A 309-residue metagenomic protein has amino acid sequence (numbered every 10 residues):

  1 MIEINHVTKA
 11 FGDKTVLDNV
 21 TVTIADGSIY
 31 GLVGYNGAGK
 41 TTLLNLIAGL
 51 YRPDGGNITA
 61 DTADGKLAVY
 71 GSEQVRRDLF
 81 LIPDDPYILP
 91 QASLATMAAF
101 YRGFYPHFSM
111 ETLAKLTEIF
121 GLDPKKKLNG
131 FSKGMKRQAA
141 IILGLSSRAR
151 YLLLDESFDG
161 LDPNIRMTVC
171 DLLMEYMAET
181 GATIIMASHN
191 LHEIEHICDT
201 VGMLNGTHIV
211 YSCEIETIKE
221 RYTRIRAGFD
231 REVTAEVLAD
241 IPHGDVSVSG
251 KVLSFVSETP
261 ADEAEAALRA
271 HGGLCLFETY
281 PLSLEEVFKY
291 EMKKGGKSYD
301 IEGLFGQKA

Functional and structural regions predicted by a protein language model:
Y30-Y35: The feature captures the beta-strand-to-loop junction immediately N-terminal to the Walker
A48: Helix-to-loop junction immediately C-terminal to a conserved catalytic motif
G56-V75: Conserved ABC transporter NBD signature motif
P83-A139: ABC-family P-loop ATPase nucleotide-binding domains
L152-E156: Catalytic Walker B motif of ABC-type/P-loop ATPase nucleotide-binding domains
C170-E258: ABC transporter nucleotide-binding domain
V256-A309: C-terminal coupling/interaction segments
